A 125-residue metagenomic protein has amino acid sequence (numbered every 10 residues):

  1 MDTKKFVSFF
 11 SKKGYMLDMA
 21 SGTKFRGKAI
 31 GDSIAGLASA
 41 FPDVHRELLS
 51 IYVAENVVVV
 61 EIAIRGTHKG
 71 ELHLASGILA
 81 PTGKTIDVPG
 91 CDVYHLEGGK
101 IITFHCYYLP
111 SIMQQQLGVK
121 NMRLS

Functional and structural regions predicted by a protein language model:
M1-S125: C-terminal and inter-domain tail/linker signature
